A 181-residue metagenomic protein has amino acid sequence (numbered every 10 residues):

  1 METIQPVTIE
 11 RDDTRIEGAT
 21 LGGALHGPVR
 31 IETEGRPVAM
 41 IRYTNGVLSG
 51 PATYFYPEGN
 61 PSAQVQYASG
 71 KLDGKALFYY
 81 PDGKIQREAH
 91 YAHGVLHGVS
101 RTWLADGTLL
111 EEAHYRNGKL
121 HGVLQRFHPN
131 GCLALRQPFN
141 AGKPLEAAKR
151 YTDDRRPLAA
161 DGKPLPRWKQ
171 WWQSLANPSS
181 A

Functional and structural regions predicted by a protein language model:
M1-A181: Glycine/tyrosine- and acidic-biased, solvent-exposed loop/turn segments at the edges of beta-strands
